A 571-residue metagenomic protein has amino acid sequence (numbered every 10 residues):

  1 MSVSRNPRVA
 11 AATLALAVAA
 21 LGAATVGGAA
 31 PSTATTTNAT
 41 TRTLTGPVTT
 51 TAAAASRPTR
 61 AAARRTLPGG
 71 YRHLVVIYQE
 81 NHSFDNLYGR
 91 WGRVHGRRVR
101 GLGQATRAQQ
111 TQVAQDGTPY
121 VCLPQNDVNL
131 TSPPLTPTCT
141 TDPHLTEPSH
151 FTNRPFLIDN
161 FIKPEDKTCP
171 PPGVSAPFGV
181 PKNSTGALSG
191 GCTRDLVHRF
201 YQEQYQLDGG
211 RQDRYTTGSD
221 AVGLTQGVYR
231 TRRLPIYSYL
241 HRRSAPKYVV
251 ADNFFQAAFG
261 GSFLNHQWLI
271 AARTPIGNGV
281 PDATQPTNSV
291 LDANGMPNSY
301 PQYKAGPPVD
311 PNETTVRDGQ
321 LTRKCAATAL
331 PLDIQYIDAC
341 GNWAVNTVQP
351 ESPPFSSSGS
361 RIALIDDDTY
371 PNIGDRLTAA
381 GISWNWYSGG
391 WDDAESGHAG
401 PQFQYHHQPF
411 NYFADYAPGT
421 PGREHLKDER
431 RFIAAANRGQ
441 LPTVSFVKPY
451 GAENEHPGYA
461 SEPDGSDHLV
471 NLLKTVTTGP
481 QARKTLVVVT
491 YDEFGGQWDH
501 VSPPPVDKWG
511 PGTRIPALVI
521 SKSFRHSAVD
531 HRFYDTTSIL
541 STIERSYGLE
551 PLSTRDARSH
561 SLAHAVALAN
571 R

Functional and structural regions predicted by a protein language model:
M1-P7, L377, V447: Terminal targeting segments of Actinobacterial cell-envelope proteins
S2-A34: Secretory targeting and sorting signals
A34, A39-R571: N-terminal pro-sequences and low-complexity stem/linker regions of secreted or lumenal proteins
